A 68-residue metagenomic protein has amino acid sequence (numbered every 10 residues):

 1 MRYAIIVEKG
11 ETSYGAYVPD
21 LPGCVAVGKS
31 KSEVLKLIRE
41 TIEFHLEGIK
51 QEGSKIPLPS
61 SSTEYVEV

Functional and structural regions predicted by a protein language model:
M1-Y3, K36-V68: Short, charged, surface-exposed hinge/linker loops at domain edges that act as mobile lids or interdomain connectors
V7-L21: Short aromatic-glycine-(Arg/Gly/Cys) micro-motifs in beta-strand/loop hairpins
Y17, L35-K36: Short, surface-exposed helix/turn micro-motifs that flank interaction/cofactor sites
D20-G23, L58-S60: Hydrophobic residues in alpha-helical membrane-spanning segments
P22-K31: A short, exposed loop/beta-hairpin motif centered on an aromatic-Gly-Thr core
